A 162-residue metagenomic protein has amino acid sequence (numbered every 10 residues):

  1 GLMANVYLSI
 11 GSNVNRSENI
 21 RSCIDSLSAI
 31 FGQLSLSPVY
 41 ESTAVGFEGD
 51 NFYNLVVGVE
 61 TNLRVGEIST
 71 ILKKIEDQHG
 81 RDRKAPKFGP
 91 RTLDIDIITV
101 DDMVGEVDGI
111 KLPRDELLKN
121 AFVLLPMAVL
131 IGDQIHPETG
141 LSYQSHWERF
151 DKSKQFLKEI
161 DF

Functional and structural regions predicted by a protein language model:
M3-Y7: Extreme N-terminal starter segment of soluble prokaryotic enzymes
I10-S12, V57-L63, T99-D102: Short beta-strand-to-loop capping motifs
N15-E18: Short N-terminal binding/cap micro-motifs at the start of the first secondary-structure element
S22-S69: Short, surface-exposed acidic-centric catalytic microdomains
A44-F52, G66-S69, K74-F162: Flexible, gly/pro- and Lys/Arg-enriched active-site loops
